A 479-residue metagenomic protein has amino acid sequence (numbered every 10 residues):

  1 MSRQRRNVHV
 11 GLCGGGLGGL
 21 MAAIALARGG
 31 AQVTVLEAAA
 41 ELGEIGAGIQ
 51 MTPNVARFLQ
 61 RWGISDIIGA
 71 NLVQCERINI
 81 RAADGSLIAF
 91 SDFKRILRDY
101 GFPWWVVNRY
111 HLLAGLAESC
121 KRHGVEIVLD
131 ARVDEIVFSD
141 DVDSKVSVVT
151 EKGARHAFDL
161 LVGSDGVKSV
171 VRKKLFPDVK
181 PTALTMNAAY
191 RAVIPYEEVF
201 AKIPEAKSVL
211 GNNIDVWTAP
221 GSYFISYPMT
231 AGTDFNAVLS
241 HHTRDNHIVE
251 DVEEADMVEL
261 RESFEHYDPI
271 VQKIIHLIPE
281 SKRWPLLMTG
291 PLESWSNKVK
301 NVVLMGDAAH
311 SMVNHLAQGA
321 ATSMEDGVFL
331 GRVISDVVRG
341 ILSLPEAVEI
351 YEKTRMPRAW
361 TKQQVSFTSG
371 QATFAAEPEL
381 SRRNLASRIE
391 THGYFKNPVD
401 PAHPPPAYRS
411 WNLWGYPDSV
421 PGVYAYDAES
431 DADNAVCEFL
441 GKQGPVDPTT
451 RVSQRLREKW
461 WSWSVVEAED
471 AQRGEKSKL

Functional and structural regions predicted by a protein language model:
S2-G11, G43-M51: Accessory recognition modules or surfaces
S2-V8, R77, G85, R332-L479: C-terminal helical "tail/cap" subdomain of flavin- and related membrane-associated enzymes
H9, Q32, D234: Residues at the starts of beta-strands that form the adenosine-phosphate
L12-A39, V162-G163, S226, L260 (+2 more regions): Conserved mid-domain beta->alpha element of the FAD-binding
Q32, S65, E126: Residue-level detector of anion-binding/catalytic polar loops
I45-S119, H123: Active-site-adjacent segment of FAD-dependent monooxygenases/related oxidoreductases
D84, A114-P279: Conserved FAD-binding catalytic core of PHBH/FMO-like flavoproteins
